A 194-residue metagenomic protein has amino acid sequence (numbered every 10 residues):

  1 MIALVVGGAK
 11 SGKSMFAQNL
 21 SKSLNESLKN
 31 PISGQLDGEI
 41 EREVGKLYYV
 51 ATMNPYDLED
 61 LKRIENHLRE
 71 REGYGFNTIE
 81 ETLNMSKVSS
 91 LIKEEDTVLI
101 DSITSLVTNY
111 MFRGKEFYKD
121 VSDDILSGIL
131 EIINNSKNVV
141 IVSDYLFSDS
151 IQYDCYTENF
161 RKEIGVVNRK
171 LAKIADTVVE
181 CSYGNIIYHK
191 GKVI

Functional and structural regions predicted by a protein language model:
M1-V5, L47, D96-L106, V139-I141: Generic beta-sheet signal
I2-L91: Conserved P-loop
G12-A17, P55-Y56, T97-I100, I132-V139: Short, functional N-terminal and low-complexity linear motifs
A17, H67, L99, D144 (+1 more regions): Residue-level signal for inorganic ion chemistry
M53, S102, S143-Y145: Short secondary-structure boundary segments
R69-I92, T97-R113, K119-D123, I133: Portal/gating segments that form or line small-molecule/metal binding sites
L83, V107-I194: Replace "adjacent to P-loop NTPase cores in ATP/GTP-dependent enzymes" with "adjacent to NTP-binding cores
